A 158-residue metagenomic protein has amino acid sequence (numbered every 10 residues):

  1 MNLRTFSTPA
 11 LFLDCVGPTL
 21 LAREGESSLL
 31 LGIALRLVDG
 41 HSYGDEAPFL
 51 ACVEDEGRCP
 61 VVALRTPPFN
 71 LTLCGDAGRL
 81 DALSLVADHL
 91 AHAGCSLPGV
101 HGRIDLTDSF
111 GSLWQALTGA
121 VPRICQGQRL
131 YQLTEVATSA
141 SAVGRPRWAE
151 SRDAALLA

Functional and structural regions predicted by a protein language model:
M1-L30, V136-A158: Short amphipathic alpha-helix that is part of the acyltransferase structural core
L11, C15, L29-I33, D81-L85 (+1 more regions): Exposed alpha-helical structural elements
L13-G17, V38-S42, S109-L113: Short, solvent-exposed polar/charged micro-motifs at secondary-structure junctions
G17-L20, A34, V86-A87, G111 (+1 more regions): A generic alpha-helix structural signal
G25-E26, Y43, S96, A120: A general structural signal for well-ordered secondary-structure junctions
E26-R36, H101: A short, aromatic/hydrophobic, helix- or strand-capping loop or linear motif that either lines the entrance/gate
L37-R58: A short helix-loop-beta-strand connector motif used in the catalytic cores of GNAT acetyltransferases and, in some
D55-P60, R65-V143: Acyl-donor-binding surface of acyltransferase catalytic domains
